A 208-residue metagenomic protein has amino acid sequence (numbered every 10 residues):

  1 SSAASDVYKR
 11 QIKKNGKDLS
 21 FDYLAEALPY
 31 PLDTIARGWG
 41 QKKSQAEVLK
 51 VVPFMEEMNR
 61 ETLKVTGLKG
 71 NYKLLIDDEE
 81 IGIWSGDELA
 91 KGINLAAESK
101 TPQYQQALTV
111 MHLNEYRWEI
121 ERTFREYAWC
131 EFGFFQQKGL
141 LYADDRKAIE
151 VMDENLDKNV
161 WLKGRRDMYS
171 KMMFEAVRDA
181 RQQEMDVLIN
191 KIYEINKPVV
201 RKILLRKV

Functional and structural regions predicted by a protein language model:
S2-Y8: Short, small-residue-biased leader/transition segments that mark boundaries at the very start of proteins
K9-I12, S20, L24-A27, A36: Conserved nucleotide-binding/hydrolysis modules and their immediate coupling elements across P-loop/ASCE NTPase motors
A27-V208: Extended non-globular C-terminal regions
